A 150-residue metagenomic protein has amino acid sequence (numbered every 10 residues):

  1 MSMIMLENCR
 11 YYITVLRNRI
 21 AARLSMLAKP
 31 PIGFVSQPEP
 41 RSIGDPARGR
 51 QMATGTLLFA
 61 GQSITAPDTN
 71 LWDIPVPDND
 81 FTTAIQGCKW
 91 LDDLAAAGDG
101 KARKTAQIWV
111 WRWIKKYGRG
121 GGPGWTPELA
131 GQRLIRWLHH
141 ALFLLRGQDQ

Functional and structural regions predicted by a protein language model:
M1-P67: Extreme N-terminal leader/anchor segments
L6, A28, A53, A66 (+4 more regions): Generic detection of intrinsically disordered/low-complexity segments and helix-coil linkers/edges
S25-Q37, W72-T83, E128-A130: Short N-terminal helix-initiation segments at or just after the protein's N-terminus
P40, D45-A47, A60, D73-D78 (+2 more regions): Short, flexible coil/linker segments at or flanking structured domains
F59-Q62, A66-T82, A95-D99: Asp/Glu-centered strand-loop micro-motifs enriched in Gly/Pro and often flanked by an aromatic residue
D78-Q150: Aromatic-lined, polymer-binding surfaces characteristic of secreted/periplasmic polysaccharide-degrading enzymes
